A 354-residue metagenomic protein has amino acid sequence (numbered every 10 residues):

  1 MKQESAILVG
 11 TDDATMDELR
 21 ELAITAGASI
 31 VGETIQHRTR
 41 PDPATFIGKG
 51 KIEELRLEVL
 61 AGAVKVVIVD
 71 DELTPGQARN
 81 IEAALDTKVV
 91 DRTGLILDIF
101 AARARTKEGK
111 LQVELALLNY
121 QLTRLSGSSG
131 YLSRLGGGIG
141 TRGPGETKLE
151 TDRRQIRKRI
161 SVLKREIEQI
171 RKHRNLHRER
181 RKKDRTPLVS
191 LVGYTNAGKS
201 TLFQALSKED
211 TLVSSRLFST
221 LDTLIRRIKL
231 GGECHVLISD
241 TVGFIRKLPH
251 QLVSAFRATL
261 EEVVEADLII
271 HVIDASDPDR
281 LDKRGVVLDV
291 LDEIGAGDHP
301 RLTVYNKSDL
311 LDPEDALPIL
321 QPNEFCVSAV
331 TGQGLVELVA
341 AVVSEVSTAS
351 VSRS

Functional and structural regions predicted by a protein language model:
M1-D98: N-terminal accessory targeting/assembly segments
Q3, G136-H250, V263-V264: Conserved G1/Walker A P-loop phosphate-binding module
D13-A14, R38-R40, E72-P75, G94-L97 (+4 more regions): Conserved nucleotide-binding/hydrolysis micro-motifs of P-loop NTPases
M16-I24, R56-A61, L73-T87, E233-C234 (+1 more regions): Conserved C-terminal guanine-recognition region of P-loop GTPase G domains, centered on the G4
L19, V67, L118, I156 (+7 more regions): Residue-level signature of catalytic and energy-coupling elements of molecular machines, predominantly ATP/GTP-dependent
P41-T45, R103-E108, K148, D210-L212 (+3 more regions): Flexible beta-alpha connector loops of hexameric P-loop NTPases
D86-G137, H299-L302, D309-S354: Canonical P-loop GTPase G-domain recognition
